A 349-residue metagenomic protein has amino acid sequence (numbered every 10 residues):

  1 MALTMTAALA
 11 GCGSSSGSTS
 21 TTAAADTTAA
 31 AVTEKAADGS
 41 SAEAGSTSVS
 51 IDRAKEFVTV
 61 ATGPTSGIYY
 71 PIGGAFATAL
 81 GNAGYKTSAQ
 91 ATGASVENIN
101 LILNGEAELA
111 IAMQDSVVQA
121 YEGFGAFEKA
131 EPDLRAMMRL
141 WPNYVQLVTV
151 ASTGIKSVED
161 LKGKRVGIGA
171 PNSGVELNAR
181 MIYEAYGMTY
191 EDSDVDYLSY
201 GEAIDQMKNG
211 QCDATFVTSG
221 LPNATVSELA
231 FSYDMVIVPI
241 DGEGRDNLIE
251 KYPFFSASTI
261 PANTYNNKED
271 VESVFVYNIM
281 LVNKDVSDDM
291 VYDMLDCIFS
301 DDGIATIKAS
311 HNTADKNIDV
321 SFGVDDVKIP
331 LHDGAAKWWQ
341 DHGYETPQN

Functional and structural regions predicted by a protein language model:
M1-A10: Sec-dependent bacterial lipoprotein signal peptides
L9-A25, A29-A30, S40: Bacterial lipoprotein signal-peptidase II cleavage site
S40, S46-I111, Q119: N-terminal (or domain-start) structured segment
A54-V58, N82, E202, N209 (+3 more regions): An extracytoplasmic/periplasmic, membrane-proximal ligand-sensing/linker region
K55-A83, T87, N143-N209, D325 (+1 more regions): Bilobed "Venus flytrap"/periplasmic-binding protein-like clamshell domains and structurally analogous long
A107-W141, N223: Acidic, polar ligand-binding/catalytic clefts
Q114-S116, G123-A126, T153, T189-L281 (+1 more regions): Pocket-lining segment of extracytoplasmic ligand-binding domains
K164-M181, P253-V324: Ligand-binding clefts/hinges and TM-proximal coupling segments of bilobed small-molecule sensing domains
